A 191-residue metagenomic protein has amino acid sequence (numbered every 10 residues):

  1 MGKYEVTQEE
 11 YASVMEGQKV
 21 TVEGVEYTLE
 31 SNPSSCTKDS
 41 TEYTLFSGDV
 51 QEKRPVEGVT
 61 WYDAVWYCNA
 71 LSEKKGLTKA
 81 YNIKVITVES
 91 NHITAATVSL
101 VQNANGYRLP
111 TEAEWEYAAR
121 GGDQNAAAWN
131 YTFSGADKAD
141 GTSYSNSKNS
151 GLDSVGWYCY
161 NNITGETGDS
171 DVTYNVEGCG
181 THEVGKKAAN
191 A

Functional and structural regions predicted by a protein language model:
M1-S145, G151-L152: Active-site microenvironments of metalloenzymes and redox enzymes
A96-Q102, N146-A191: Short, well-ordered junction/capping motifs at the entry into regular secondary structure
